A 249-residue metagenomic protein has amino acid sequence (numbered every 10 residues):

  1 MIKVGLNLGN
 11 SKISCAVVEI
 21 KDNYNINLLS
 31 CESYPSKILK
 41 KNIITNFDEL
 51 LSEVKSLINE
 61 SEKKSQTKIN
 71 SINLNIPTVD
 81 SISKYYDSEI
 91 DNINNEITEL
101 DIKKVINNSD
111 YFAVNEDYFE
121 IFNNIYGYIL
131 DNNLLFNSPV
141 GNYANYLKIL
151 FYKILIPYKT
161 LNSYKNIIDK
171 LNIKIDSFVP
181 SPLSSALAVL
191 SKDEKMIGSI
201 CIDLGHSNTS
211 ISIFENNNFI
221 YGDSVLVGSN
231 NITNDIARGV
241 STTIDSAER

Functional and structural regions predicted by a protein language model:
M1-K12, A16-S199, N218-I220, S229 (+1 more regions): Nucleotide/phosphate-binding catalytic cleft detector across ATP-hydrolyzing and phosphate-transferring enzymes
K192-R249: Acidic, glycine-rich loop-and-beta core segments that form the ion-binding/anion-interacting portion of active sites
